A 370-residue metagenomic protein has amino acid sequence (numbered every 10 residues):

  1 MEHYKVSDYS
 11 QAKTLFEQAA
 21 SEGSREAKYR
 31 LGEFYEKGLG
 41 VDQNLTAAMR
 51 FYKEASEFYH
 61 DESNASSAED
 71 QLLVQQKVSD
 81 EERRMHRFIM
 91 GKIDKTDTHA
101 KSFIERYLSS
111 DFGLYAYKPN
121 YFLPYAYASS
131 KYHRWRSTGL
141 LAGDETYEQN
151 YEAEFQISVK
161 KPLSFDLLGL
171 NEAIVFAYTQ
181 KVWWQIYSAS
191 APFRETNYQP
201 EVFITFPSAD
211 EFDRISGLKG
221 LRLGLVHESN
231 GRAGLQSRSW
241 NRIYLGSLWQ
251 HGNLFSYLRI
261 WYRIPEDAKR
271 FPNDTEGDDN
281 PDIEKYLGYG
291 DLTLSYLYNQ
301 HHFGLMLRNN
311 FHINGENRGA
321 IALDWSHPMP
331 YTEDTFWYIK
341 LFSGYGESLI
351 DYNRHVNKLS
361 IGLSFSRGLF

Functional and structural regions predicted by a protein language model:
M1-H3, K28-K37: Hydrophobic face of amphipathic alpha-helices that form TPR/SEL1-like repeat modules and related alpha-solenoid
H3-S7, S21, L39-Q43, S63-N64: Short coil/turn and helix-start
A65-P192, T196-P200: Outer-membrane beta-barrel initiation region
S129-G143, Q149-N150, S164-N299, L307-N309 (+3 more regions): Outer-membrane pore/translocation modules
V356-F370: Outer-membrane beta-barrel "beta-signal"
